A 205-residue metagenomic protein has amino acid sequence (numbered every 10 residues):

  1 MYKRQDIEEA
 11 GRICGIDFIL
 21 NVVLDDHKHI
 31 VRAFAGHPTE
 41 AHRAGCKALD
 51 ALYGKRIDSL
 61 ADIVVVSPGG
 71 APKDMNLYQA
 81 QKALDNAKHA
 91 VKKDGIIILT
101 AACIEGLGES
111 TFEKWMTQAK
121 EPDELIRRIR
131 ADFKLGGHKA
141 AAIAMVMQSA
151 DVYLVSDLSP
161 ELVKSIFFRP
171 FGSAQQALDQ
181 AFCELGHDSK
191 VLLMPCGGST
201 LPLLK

Functional and structural regions predicted by a protein language model:
M1-Q5: Conserved small/polar residues in nucleotide/adenosyl-binding loops
D6-V23, H27-H29: N-terminal leader/propeptide and maturation segments of large enzyme subunits in energy/redox metabolism and hydrolases
C14, A61, S149-A150: Short, well-ordered alpha-helix to beta-strand connector turns
L24-T39, D50, L60-Q79: Glycine-rich phosphate/diphosphate-binding loops and the adjacent beta-loop-alpha structural elements that coordinate
H42: Active-site diphosphate/adenylate-binding microenvironment
L49, Y53, V65-P68, P72 (+3 more regions): Alpha-helix capping/termination and helix-coil
L52-R56, G172-S173: Short acidic low-complexity segments
A80-K205: C-terminal non-catalytic interaction/assembly regions of soluble proteins
